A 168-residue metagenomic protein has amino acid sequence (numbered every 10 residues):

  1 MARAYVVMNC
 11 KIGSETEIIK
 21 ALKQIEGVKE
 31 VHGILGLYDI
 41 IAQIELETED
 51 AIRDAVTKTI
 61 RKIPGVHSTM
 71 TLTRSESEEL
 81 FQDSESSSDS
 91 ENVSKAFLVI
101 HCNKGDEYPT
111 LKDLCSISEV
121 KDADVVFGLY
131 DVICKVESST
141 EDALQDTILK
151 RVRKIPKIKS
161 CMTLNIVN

Functional and structural regions predicted by a protein language model:
M1-N168: A compositional/biophysical signature of low hydrophobicity enriched in polar/charged and small residues
